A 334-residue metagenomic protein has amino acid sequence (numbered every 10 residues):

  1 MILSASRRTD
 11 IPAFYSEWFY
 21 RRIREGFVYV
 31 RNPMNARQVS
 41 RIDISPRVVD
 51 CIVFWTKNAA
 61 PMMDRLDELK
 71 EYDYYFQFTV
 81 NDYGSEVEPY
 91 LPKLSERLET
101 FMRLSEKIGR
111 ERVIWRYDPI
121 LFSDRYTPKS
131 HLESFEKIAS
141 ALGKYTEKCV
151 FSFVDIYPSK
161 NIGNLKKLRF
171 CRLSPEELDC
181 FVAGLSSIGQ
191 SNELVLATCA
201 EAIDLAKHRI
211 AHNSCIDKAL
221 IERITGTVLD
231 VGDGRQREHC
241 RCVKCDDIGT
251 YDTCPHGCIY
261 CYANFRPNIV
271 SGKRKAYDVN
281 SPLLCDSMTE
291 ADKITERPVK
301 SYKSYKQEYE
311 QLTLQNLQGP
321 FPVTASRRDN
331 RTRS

Functional and structural regions predicted by a protein language model:
M1-V87, L94, T100-R110, P267-R328 (+1 more regions): Conserved Radical SAM active-site core
R8-D10, K57, T79-Y83, D118-I120 (+2 more regions): Active-site beta-loop-alpha junctions enriched in small/polar residues
Y83-L91, P119-K129, L165-L173: Surface-exposed cleft-lining segments at the edges of enzyme active sites
E96-G163, A183-A200: Conserved C-terminal portion of the radical SAM core fold that forms the substrate/S-adenosylmethionine-binding
T146-Y251, R274: Catalytic cores of enzyme domains
V243-C245, H256, V279-S281: Active-site lining segments that contact anionic ligands and/or coordinate catalytic metals
D246-F265: Local cysteine-cluster metal-coordination motifs and their immediate loop/turn environment, predominantly Fe-S cluster
